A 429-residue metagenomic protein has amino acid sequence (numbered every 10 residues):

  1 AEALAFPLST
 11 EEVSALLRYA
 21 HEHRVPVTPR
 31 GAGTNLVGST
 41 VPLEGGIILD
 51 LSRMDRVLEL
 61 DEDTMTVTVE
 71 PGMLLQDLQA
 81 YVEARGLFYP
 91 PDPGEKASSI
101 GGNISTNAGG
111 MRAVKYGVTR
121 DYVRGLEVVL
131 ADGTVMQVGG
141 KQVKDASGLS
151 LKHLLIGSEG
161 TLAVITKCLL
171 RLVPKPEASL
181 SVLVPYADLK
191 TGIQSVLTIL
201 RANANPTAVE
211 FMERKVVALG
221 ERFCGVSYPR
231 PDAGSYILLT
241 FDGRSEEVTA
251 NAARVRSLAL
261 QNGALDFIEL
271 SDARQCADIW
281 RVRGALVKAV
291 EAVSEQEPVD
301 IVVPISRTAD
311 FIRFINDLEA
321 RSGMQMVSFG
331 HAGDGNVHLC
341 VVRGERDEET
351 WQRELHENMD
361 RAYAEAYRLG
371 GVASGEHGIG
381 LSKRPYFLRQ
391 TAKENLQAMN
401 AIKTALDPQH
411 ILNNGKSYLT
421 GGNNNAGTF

Functional and structural regions predicted by a protein language model:
A1-G375, I379-F429: Noncatalytic alpha-helical scaffold of FAD-dependent oxidoreductases
